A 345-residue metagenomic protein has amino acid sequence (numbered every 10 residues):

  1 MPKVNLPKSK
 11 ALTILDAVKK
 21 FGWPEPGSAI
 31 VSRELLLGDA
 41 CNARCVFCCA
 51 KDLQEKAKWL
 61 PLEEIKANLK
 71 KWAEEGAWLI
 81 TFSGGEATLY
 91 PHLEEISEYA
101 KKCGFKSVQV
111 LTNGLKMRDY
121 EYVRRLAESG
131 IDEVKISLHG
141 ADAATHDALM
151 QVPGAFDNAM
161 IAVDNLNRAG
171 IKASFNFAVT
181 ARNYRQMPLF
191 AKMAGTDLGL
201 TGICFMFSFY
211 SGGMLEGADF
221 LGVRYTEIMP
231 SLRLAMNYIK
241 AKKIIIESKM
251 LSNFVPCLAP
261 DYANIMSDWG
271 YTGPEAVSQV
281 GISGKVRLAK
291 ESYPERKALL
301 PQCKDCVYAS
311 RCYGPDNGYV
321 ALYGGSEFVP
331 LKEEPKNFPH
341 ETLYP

Functional and structural regions predicted by a protein language model:
M1-E34, V277-Y293, E341: N-terminal [4Fe-4S]-dependent radical SAM core
E25-E64: Canonical Radical SAM [4Fe-4S] cluster-binding loop centered on the CxxxCxxC motif and its immediate flanking residues
A40-K51, L300-N317: Local cysteine-cluster metal-coordination motifs and their immediate loop/turn environment, predominantly Fe-S cluster
L60-N68, Y319-K332: Short cysteine/histidine-rich metal-coordination sites, predominantly Zn2+-binding motifs
L62-T81, Y90-S208: Radical SAM/AdoMet-radical enzyme domain recognition
N68-T88, F328-P345: Short Fe-S-cluster ligation motifs
H139, V152-D164, R168-E291, E295: Radical SAM enzyme [4Fe-4S]-AdoMet core and its adjacent flexible, acidic and glycine-rich loops/tails across
V286-L299, K304, Y319-F328: Cys/His-clustered metal-coordination modules, chiefly Zn-binding fingers
